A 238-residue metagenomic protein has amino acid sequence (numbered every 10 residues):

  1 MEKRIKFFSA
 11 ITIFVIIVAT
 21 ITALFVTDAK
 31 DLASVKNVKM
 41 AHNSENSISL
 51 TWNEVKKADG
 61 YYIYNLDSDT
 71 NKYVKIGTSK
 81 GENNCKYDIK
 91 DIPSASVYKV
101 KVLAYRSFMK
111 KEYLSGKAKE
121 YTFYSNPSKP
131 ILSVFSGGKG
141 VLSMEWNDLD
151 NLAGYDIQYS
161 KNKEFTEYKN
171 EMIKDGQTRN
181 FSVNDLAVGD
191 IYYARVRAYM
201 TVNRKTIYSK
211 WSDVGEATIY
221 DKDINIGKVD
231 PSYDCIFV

Functional and structural regions predicted by a protein language model:
M1-K6: Positively charged n-region of N-terminal signal peptides that target proteins for export
F7-F25: Sec-dependent N-terminal signal peptides of Gram-positive bacterial secreted proteins and lipoproteins
D28-K57, S94, K111-D150, V188 (+1 more regions): Pro/Thr/Ser/Gly-rich low-complexity, intrinsically disordered linker/stalk tracts
V35, W52, I63, I89 (+6 more regions): An aromatic-rich alpha-helical recognition segment common to small helix-rich domains
K56, D67-N71, F108-K110, D150 (+2 more regions): Solvent-exposed strand-loop boundary residues in beta-sheet-rich modules
Y61-Y64, G154-Y159, E164-Y168, M172-D175 (+5 more regions): Mature secreted bioactive peptide module from preproproteins
Y62-P93, D156-A187: Recognizes extended acidic, P/S/T-rich segments that occur within or adjacent to Ig-like beta-sandwich modules
I89-K110, L186-R204: Beta-strand-rich modules
